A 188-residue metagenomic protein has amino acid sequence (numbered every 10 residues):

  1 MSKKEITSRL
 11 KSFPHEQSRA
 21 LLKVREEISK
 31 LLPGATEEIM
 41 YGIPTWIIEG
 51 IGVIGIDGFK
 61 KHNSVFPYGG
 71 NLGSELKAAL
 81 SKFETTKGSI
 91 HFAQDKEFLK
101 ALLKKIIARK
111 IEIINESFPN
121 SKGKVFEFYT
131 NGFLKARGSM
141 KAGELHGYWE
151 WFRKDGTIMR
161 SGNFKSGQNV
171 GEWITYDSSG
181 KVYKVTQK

Functional and structural regions predicted by a protein language model:
M1-S12: A short, surface-exposed helix-loop junction/capping segment
T7, K87-S89, K135: Short, solvent-exposed beta-strand edge segments and adjacent coil->beta transition regions
S12-Y41, N131, A136: N-terminal first-folded block
G34-G88: Short, conserved beta-strand/beta-arch hydrophobic-aromatic motifs that form part of recognition grooves or interface
T85-P119: Well-ordered alpha/beta subsegment
E116-K188: Glycine/tyrosine- and acidic-biased, solvent-exposed loop/turn segments at the edges of beta-strands
